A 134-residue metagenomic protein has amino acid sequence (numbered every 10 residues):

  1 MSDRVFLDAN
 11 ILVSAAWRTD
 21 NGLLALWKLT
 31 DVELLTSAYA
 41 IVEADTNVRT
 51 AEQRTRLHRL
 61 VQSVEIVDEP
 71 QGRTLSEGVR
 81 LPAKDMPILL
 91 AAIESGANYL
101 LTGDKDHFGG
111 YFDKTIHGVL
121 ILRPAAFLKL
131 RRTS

Functional and structural regions predicted by a protein language model:
M1-D20: Metal-dependent nucleic-acid phosphoesterase active-site entry motif
L7, T19-R49: PIN/NYN-family metal-dependent endoribonuclease catalytic core
D8-A9, S37, D104, R123: A secondary-structure boundary/capping signal
I11-L12, A40, I88, D106-F108 (+1 more regions): Alpha-helix capping/helix-boundary segments
T30, Q62, T115-H117: Short, structured coil segments at secondary-structure junctions
A40-Q62, L120, L128-S134: Extended, non-globular alpha-helical segments
I66-Y111: Active-site neighborhoods of divalent-metal-dependent phosphate/nucleic-acid chemistry enzymes
V79-P82, D106-S134: Acidic, PIN/NYN-like endoribonuclease modules and their adjacent C-terminal/linker elements
